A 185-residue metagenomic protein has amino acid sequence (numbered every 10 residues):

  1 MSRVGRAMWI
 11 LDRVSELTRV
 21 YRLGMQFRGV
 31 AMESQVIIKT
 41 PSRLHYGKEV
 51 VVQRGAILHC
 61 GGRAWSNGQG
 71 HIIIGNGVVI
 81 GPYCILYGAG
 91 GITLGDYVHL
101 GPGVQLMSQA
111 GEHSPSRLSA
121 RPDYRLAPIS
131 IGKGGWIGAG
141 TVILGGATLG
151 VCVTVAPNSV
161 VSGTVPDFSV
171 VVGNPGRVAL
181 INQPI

Functional and structural regions predicted by a protein language model:
M1-E49: Extended, small-residue-rich solenoid/repeat segments and analogous flexible loops that form exposed scaffolds
K39-I143, A147, N174-P175, I181-Q183: Flexible, glycine/small-residue-enriched loop-and-beta-strand segment within the central core of proteins
P102, P157, D167: Residues that flank catalytic or metal-binding motifs in active/ligand-binding sites
G134, C152, S169: Catalytic-loop signature of eukaryotic-like protein kinases
W136, V142, T154-V160: A generic "structured core" feature
A147, N158-S159, V165: Short beta-to-alpha loop/turn elements within the nucleotide-binding domains of ABC transporters
S162, P166-D167, P184: Gly/Pro- and small hydrophobic-enriched strand-loop and loop-to-helix capping segments that sit at the rims
P166-D167, V172-P175: Acidic, glycine-centered active-site loop in nucleotide-sugar glycosyltransferases
